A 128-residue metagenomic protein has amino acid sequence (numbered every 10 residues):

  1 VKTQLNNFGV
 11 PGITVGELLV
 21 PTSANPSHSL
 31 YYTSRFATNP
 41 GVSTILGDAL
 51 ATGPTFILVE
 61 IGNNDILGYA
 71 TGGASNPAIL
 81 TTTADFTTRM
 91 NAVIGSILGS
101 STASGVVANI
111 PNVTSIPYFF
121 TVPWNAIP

Functional and structural regions predicted by a protein language model:
V1-A92, T114: Conserved SGNH/GDSL esterase-like catalytic core that processes O-acyl groups on lipids and polysaccharides
E60-L67, G73, G95-P128: Active-site segments of SGNH/GDSL-like serine hydrolases that catalyze O-acetyl group transfer/hydrolysis on lipids
